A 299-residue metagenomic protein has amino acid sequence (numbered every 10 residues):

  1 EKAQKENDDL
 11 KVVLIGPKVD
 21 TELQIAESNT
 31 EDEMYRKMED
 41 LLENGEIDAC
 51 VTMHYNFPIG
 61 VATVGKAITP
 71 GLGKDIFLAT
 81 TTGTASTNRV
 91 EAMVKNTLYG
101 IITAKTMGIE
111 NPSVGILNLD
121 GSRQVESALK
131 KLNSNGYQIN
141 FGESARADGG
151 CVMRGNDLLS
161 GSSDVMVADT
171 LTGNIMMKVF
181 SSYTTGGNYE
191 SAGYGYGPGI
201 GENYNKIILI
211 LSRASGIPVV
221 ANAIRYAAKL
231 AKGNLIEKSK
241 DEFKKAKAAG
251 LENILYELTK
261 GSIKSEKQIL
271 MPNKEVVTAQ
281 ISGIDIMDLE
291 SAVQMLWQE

Functional and structural regions predicted by a protein language model:
E1-S28: N-terminal glycine-rich anion-binding loop in soluble enzyme alpha/beta folds
Q4-N7, K11-V13, T87-A145, G149 (+2 more regions): Glycine-rich phosphate/diphosphate-binding loop of Rossmann-like nucleotide-binding domains
D8-V13, C50, G60-A92, Q138-A147 (+1 more regions): Short, acidic/small-residue loops that bind anionic groups at enzyme active sites
E22-E46, S86-R89, A147-S160, A192-Y196: Glycine-rich oxoanion-binding loops at beta->alpha junctions
Q24-F77: N-terminal glycine-rich phosphate/adenylate-binding segment common to multiple enzyme folds
G71-A79, S162-A248, E252: Glycine-rich phosphate/nucleotide-binding loop
V125-T185, E275: Active-site rim loops that border cofactor/substrate pockets in soluble metabolic enzymes
A279-D288: Short, surface-exposed ligand-recognition loops at beta-strand->loop->(often short) alpha-helix junctions that present
